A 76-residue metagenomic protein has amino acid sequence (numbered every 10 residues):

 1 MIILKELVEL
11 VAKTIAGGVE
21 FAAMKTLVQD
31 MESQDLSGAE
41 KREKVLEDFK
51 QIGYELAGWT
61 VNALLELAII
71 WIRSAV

Functional and structural regions predicted by a protein language model:
M1-V76: Cationic, hydrophobic amphipathic alpha-helical membrane-interacting segments
